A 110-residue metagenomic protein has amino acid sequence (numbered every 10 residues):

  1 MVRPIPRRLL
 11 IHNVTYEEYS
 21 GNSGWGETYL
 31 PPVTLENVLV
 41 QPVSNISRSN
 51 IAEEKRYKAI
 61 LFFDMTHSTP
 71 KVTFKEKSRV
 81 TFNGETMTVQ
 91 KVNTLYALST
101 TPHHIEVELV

Functional and structural regions predicted by a protein language model:
M1-E27: Active-site-proximal polar cores
G21, G26-V110: Short, conserved turn/kink motifs that form compact alpha/beta structural patches or helix kinks used as
